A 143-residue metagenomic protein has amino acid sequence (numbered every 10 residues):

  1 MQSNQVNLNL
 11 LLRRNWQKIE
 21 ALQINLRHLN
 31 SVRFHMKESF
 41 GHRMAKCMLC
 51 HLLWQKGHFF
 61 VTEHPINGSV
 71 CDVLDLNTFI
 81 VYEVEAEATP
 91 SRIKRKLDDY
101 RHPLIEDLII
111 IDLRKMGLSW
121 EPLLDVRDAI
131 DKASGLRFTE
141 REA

Functional and structural regions predicted by a protein language model:
M1-M48: Interdomain/boundary linker segments immediately adjacent to catalytic/signaling cores
M1-R13, I130-A143: Intrinsic disorder/low-complexity detector
K37-P65: Metal-dependent nuclease catalytic cores that hydrolyze phosphodiester bonds in DNA/RNA, characterized by
C47, A86-E142: Catalytic cores of nucleic-acid endonucleases
L52-K56, L76, H102-E106: Alpha-helix C-cap/termination motif
E63, E83-E85: Acidic-residue sensor for enzyme active/binding pockets
N67-G68, P90: Short coil/turn segments at the loop-to-beta-strand junctions that recur within blades of beta-propeller repeat folds
G68-Y82, R101: Active-site beta-strand-loop-beta-strand hairpin of nuclease catalytic cores that positions key catalytic residues
